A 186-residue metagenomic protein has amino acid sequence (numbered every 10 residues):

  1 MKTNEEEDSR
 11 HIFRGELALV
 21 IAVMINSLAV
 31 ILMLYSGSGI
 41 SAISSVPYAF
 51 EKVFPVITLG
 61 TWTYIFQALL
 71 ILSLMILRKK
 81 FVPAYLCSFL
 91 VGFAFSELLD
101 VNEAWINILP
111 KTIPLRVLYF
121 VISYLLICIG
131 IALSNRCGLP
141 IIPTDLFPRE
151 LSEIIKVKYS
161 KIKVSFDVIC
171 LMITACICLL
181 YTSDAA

Functional and structural regions predicted by a protein language model:
M1-H11: Short, Lys/Arg-rich, polar N-terminal cytosolic tail immediately upstream of the first transmembrane signal-anchor
G39-S44, N135-R149: Juxtamembrane/interfacial segments flanking transmembrane helices
S45-K52, L146-K156: Short amphipathic alpha-helical coupling elements at transmembrane boundaries
F54-I65: Structural signature of hydrophobic alpha-helical transmembrane segments
L70-K80: C-terminal ends of transmembrane helices
A84-F93, R116-V117: Cytoplasmic-side transmembrane-helix entry/capping segments in multi-pass membrane proteins
F93, E97, V101, V121-C137: Mid-bilayer segments of alpha-helical transmembrane spans in multi-pass integral membrane proteins that mediate
Y181-A186: Conserved small/polar residues in nucleotide/adenosyl-binding loops
